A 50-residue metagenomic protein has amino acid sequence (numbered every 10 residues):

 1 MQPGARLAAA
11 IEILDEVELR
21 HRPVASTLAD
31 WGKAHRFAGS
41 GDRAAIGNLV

Functional and structural regions predicted by a protein language model:
M1-V50: Non-catalytic accessory regions of SAM-dependent methyltransferases
